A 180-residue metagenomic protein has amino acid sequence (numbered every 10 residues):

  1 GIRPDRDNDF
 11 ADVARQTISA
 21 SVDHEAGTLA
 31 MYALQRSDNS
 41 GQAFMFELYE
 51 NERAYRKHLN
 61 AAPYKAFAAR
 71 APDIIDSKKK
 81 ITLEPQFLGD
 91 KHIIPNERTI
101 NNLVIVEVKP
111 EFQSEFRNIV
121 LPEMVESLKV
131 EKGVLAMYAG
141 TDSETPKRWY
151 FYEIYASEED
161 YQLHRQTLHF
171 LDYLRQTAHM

Functional and structural regions predicted by a protein language model:
G1, A30-L59, E97-E107, A136-Q166: Short, well-ordered beta-strand segments in beta-rich or mixed alpha/beta enzyme and ligand-binding folds
G1-F10, E107-F116: Short, surface-exposed ligand-recognition loops at beta-strand->loop->(often short) alpha-helix junctions that present
A14, I18, V120, M124: Short amphipathic alpha-helical/adjacent loop interface patches that line ligand and macromolecule-binding sites
Q16-A30, L48-I81, L128-L135, I154-M180: An amphipathic, aromatic/His-enriched active-site/gating alpha helix that lines ligand/cofactor pockets
Y32-G41, A66-N101, I105, A136-K147 (+1 more regions): Glycine-rich beta-strand-turn "strand-cap" elements at beta-sheet edges
F112, V120-P122, V130: A mid-sequence, solvent-exposed acidic-amphipathic segment
